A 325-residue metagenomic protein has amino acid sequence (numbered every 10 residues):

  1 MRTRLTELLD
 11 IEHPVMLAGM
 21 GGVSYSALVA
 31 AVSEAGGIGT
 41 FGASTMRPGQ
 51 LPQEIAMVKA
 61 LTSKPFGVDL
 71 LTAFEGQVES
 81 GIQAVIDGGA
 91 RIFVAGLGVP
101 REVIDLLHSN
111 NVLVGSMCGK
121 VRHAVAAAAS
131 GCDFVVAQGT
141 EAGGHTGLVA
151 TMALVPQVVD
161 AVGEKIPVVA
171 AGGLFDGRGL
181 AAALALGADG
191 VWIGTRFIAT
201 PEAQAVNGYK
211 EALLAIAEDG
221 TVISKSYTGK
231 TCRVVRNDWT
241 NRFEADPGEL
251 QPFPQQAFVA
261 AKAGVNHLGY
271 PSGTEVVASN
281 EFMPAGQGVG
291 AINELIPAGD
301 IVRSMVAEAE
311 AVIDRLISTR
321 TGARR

Functional and structural regions predicted by a protein language model:
M1-P167, G269: Active-site entrance/lid segments in N-terminal catalytic domains of soluble metabolic enzymes
M46, L70-E75, V94-E102, V121-A127 (+4 more regions): A short, terminal or domain-edge coil/loop segment
M117, G172-G173: Conserved acidic functional residues
L148-V169, F175-R325: Conserved active-site-proximal phosphate/metal-binding subdomains
